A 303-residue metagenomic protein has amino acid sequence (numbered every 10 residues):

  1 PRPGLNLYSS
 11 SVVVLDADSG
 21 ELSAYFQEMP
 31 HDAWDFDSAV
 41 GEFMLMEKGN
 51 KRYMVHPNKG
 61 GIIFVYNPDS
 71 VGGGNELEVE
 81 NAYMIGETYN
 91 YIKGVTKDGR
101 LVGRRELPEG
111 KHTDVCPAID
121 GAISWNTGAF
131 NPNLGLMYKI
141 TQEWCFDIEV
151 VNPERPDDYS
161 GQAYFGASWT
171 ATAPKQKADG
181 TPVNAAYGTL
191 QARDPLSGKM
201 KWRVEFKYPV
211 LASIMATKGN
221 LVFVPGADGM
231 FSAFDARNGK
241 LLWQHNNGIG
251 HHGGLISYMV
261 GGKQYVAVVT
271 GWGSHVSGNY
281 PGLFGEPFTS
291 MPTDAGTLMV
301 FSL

Functional and structural regions predicted by a protein language model:
P1-L303: Beta-sheet-rich non-transmembrane sensory/scaffold domains
